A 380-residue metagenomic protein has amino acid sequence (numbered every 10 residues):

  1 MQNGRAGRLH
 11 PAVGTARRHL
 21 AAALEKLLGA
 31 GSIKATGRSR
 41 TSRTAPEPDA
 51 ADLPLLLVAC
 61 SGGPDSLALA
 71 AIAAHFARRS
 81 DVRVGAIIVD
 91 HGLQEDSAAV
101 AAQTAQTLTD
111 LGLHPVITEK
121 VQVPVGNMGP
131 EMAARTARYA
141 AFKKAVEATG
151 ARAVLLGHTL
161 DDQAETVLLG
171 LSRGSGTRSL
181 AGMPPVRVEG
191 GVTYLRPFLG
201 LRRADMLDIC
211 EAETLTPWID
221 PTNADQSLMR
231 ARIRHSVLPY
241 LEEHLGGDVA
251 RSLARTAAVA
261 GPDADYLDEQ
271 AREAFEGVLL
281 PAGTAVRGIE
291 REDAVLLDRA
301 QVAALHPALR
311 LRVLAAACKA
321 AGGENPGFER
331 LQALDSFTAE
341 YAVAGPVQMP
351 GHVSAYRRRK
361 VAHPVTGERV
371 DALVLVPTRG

Functional and structural regions predicted by a protein language model:
M1-P239: Core alpha/beta nucleotide-donor-binding catalytic domains of modification enzymes
Q2-L57, S61-D65, V121-V123, A137 (+3 more regions): AMP-forming adenylation/ATP pyrophosphatase catalytic core
D65, L160, G176, I233 (+4 more regions): Amphipathic alpha-helical protein-protein interaction surfaces
E213-A258, P262, A342-P346: Mid-to-C-terminal catalytic subdomains of enzymes that bind/position adenosyl phosphate moieties or nucleic-acid
